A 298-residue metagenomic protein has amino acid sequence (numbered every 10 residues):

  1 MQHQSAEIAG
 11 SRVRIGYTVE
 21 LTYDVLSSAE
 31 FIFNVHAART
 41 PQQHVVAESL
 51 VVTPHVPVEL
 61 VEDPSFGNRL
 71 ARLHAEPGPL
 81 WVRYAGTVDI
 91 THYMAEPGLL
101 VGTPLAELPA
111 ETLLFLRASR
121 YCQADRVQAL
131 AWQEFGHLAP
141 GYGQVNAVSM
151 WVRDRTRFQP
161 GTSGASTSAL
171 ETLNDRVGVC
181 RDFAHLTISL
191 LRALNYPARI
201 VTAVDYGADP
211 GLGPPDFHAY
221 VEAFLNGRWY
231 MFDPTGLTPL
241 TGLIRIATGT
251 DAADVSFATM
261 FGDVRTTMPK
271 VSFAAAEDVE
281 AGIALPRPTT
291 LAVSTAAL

Functional and structural regions predicted by a protein language model:
M1-G10, I283-L298: Actinobacteria-biased recognition of intrinsically disordered, low-complexity terminal regions
M1-P97, V101: Intrinsically disordered, low-complexity N-terminal segments that are enriched in acidic
R14, E20-D24, V51-D63, L70-W81 (+7 more regions): Hydrophobic/basic alpha-helical segments enriched in Actinobacteria
V19-A29, Q159-L170, A219, A296-L298: Short N-terminal helix-initiation segments at or just after the protein's N-terminus
R39-E48, G236-V255, M260-A275, R287-L298: Glycine-rich, small/acidic residue-mixed loop/short-helix segments
G67, G78, C180-R181, A247-G249: Glycine-centered small-residue hotspots that permit tight backbone geometry or close packing
V88-H92, G98, E107-G178, L186 (+2 more regions): Secondary-structure boundary elements
M150, D182-T267: Hydrophobic/aromatic-rich core segments of domains that either
